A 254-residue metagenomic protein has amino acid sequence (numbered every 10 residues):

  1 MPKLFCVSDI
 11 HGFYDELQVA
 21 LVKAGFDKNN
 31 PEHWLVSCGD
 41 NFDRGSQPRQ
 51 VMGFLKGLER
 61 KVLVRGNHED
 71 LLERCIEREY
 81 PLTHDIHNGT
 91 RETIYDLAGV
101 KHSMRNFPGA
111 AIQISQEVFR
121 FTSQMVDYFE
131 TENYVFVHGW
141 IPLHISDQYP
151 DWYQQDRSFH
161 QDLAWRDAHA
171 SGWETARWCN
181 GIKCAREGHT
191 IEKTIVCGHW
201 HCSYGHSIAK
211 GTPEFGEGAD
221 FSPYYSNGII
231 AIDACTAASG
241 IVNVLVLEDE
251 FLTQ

Functional and structural regions predicted by a protein language model:
M1-F54, L58: N-terminal active-site segment of His-dependent metallophosphoesterases
C6, L35-S37, L63-V64, V135 (+2 more regions): Residue-level marker for buried hydrophobic side chains located in beta-strands that build the well-ordered beta-sheet
D9, D40, L55, G66-N67 (+6 more regions): Divalent metal-coordination and catalytic microenvironments
H11-G12, D43, D70, I141 (+2 more regions): Short, glycine/acidic-enriched loop or turn micro-motifs at the edges of active sites
Q18-V19, R49-Q50, I76-E77, Q148-Y149 (+2 more regions): Short amphipathic alpha-helical segments
K23-A24, V51-L55, E79-L82, W152-Q154 (+2 more regions): Glycine-rich, phosphate-binding/catalytic loops in enzymes
P31, P48-E132, L163: Active-site neighborhood of divalent metal-dependent phosphoester bond hydrolases
Y95, K101-I230, T236-G240, F251: Acidic, His/Gly-enriched loop-helix segments that form or flank divalent-metal centers in metallo-dependent hydrolases
